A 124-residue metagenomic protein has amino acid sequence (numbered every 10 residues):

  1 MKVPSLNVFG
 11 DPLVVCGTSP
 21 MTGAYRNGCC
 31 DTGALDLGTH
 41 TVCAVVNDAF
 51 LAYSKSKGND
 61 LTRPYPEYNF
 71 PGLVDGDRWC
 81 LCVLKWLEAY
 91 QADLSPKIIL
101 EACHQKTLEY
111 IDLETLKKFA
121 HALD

Functional and structural regions predicted by a protein language model:
M1-A49, A120-A122: Extended boundary segments
V45-D60: Short, basic/aromatic beta-hairpin or loop at an interaction surface
T62-N69: Short alpha-helix capping/helix-loop boundary micro-motifs
W86-E109: Short, compositionally biased
H104-D124: Glycine- and charge-enriched low-complexity intrinsically disordered segments
